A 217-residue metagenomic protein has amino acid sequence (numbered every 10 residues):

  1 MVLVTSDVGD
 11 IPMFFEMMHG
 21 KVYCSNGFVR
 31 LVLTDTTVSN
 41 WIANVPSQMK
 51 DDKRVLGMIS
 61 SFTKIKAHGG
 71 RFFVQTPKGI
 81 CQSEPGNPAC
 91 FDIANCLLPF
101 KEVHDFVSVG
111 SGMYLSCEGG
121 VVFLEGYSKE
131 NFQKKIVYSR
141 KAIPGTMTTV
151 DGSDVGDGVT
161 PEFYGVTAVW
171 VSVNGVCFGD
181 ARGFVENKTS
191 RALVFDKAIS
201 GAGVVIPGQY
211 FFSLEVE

Functional and structural regions predicted by a protein language model:
M1-K21: Blade-loop segments of beta-propeller domains
M1-V2, V29-K53, K78-C96, V122-I136 (+1 more regions): Surface-exposed loop/turn elements that mediate protein-protein interactions on large endomembrane-trafficking
I11-M13, L56-F72, K101-E102: Beta-strand-rich domains and repeat architectures in extracellular enzymes and scaffolds, especially beta-propellers
H19-G20, G70-R71, F100-E217: Beta-sheet-dominated scaffold domains
V22-C24, S39: Long, mid-chain structured domain cores
S25-G27, E118: Glycine-centered tight turns/hairpins at beta-strand boundaries that repeat across beta-rich repeat domains
